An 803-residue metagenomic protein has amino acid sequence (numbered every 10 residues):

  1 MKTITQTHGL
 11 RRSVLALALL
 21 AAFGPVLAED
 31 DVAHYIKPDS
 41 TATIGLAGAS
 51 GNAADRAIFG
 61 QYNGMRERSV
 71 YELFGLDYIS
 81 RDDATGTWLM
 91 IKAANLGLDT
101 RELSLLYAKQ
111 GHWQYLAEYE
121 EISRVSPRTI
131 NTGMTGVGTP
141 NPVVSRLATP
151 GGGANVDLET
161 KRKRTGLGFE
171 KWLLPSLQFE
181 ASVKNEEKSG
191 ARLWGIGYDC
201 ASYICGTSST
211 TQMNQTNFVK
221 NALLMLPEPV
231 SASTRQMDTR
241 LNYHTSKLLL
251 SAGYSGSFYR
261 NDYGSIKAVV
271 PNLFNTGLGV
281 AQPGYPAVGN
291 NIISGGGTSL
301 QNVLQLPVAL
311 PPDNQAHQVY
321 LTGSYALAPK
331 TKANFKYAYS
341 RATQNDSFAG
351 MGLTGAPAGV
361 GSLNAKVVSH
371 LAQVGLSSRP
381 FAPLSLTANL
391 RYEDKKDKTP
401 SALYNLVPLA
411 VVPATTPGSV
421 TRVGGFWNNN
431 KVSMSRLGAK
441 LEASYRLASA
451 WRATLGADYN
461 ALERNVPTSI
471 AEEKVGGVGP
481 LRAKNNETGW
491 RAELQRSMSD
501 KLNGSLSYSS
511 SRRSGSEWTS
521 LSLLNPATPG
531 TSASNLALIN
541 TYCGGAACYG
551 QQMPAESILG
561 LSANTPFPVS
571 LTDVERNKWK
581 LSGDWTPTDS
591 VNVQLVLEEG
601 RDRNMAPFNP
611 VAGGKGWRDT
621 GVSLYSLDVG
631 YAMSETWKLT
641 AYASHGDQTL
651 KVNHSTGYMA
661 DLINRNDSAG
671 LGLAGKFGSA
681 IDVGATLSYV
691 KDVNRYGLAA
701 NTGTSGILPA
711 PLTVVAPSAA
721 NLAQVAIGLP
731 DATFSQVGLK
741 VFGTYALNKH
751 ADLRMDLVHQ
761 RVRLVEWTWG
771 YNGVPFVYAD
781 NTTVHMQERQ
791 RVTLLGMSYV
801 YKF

Functional and structural regions predicted by a protein language model:
I36, E67-F74, G97-R101, E159-T165 (+11 more regions): Residues that define the transmembrane beta-barrel architecture of outer-membrane proteins
T41-A47, M90-A94, L106, L116-E120 (+17 more regions): Transmembrane beta-strands of outer-membrane beta-barrel proteins
L46-S50, A93-D99, K109-G111, Y119-V125 (+14 more regions): Transmembrane beta-strands of outer-membrane beta-barrel pores
A49, Q787-F803: Outer-membrane beta-barrel "beta-signal"
A53-F59, E102-L106, E118-E120, R128-M134 (+18 more regions): Outer-membrane beta-barrel translocator domains and adjoining extracellular loop/strand segments of Gram-negative
F59-G64, W88-M90, G151-N155, R164-G166 (+20 more regions): Extracellular loop and loop/strand-boundary signature of outer-membrane beta-barrel proteins
L76-S80, L103-Y107, L167-K171, T239-Y243 (+9 more regions): Residues on the lipid-exposed face of transmembrane beta-strands in outer-membrane beta-barrel proteins
D83-M90, G111-Y115, S176-F179, K247-A252 (+11 more regions): Repeated loop/turn-to-beta-strand initiation elements of outer-membrane beta-barrel proteins
